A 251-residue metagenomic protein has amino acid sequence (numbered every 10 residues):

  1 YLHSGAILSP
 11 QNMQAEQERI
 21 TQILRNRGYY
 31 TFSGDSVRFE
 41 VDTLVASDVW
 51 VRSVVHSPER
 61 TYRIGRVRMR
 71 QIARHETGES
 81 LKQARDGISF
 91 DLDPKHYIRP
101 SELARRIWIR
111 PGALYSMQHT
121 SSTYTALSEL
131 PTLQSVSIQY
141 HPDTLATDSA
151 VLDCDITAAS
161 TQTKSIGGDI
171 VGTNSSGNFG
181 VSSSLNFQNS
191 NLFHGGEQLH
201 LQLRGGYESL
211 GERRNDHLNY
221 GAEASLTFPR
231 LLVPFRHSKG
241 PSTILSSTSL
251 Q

Functional and structural regions predicted by a protein language model:
Y1-N174, S209: Periplasmic polypeptide-binding modules associated with outer-membrane biogenesis and secretion
E16, A150, F179-S183, D216-A222: Residues that define the transmembrane beta-barrel architecture of outer-membrane proteins
Q71-E76, G177-F187: Short, cationic low-complexity segments
I107, Y140, K164-N174, S183-N186 (+2 more regions): Transmembrane beta-strand segments that form the barrel wall of outer-membrane beta-barrel proteins
L130-L133, T161-T163, L192-H194, N219 (+2 more regions): Outer-membrane beta-barrel channels and translocator barrels
S183-N189, A222-F228: Residues on the lipid-exposed face of transmembrane beta-strands in outer-membrane beta-barrel proteins
L192-Q198, L231-T248: Short loop/turn motifs that connect adjacent beta-strands in outer-membrane beta-barrel proteins
G205-Y220, V233-I244: Outer-membrane beta-barrel translocator/channel fold
